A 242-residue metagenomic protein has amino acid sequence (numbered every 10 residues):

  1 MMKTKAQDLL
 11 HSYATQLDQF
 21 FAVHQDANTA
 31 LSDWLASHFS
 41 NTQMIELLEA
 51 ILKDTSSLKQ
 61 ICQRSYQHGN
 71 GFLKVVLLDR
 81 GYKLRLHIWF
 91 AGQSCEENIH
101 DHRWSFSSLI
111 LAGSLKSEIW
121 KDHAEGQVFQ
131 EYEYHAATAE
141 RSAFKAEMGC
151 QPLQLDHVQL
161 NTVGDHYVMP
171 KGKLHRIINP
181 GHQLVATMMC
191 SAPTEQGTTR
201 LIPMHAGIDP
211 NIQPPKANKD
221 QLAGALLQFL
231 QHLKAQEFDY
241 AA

Functional and structural regions predicted by a protein language model:
M2-L84: A short, N-terminal "cap"/entry segment at the start of jelly-roll beta-barrel domains of the cupin/DSBH fold
I61-S65, K74, S94-H100, R176-I177: Catalytic micro-motifs at enzyme active sites that drive phosphoryl/nucleotidyl and oxygen chemistry
L86-H100, I119, K171: Conserved short histidine dyad/triad with adjacent acidic residue
R103-S117, K121, C190: Short, conserved beta-strand element in jelly-roll/cupin
S107, Q183-T199: A short hydrophobic beta-strand segment most commonly corresponding to one strand of the jelly-roll/cupin
S117-E118, H175-P180: Short beta-strand His + acidic residue motifs that chelate non-heme Fe in jelly-roll/DSBH and cupin folds
K121-K171: Short acidic-glycine-tyrosine-enriched beta hairpin
P203-A242: Extended, charged low-complexity segments that frequently continue into or abut oligomerization scaffolds
